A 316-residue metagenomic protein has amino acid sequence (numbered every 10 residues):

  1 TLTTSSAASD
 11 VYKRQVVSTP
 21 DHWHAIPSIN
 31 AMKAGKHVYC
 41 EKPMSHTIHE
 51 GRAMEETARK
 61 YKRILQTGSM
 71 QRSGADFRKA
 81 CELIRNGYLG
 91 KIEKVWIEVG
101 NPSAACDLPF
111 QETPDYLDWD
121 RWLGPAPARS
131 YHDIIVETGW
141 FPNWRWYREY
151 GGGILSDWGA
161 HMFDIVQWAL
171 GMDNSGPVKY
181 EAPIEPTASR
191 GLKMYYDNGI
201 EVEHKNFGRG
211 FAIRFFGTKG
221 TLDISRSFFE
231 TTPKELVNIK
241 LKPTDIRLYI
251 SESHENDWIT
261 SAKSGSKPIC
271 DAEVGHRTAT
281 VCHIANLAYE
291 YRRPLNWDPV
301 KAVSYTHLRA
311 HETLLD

Functional and structural regions predicted by a protein language model:
T1-A8, Y12, H307-D316: Single conserved hydrophobic/aromatic residue that forms the stacking wall/gate of nucleotide- or nucleobase-binding
V16: N-terminal Rossmann-like NAD(P) cofactor-binding module of classical short-chain dehydrogenase/reductase
P20-D21, A25-S73, G87, R292: Beta-strand-loop-alpha-helix segment that lines the small-molecule cofactor/substrate pocket of alpha/beta enzymes
G74-I97, L108-P109, R148, S156-A182 (+1 more regions): Oxidoreductase and adenylate-handling cofactor-binding alpha/beta cores
W96-E137: Core domains of carbohydrate- and sulfate-ester-processing enzymes
D120-I200, R277: Rossmann-like dinucleotide-binding domain that binds NAD(P)(H)
I135, Y150-G171, A188-G191, R209-R309: C-terminal helical cap and adjacent loop that interface with cofactors, partners, or active-site loops
E201-K205: Flexible, glycine/threonine-enriched loop-and-boundary segments that flank and lead into catalytic domains of large
